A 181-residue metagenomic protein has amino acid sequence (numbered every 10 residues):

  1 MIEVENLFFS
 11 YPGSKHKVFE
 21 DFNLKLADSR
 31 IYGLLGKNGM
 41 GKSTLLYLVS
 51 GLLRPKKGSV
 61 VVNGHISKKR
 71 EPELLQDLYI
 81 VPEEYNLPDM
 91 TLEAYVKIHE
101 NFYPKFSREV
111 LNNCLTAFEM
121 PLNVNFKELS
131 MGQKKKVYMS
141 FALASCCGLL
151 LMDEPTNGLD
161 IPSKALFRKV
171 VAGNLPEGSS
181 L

Functional and structural regions predicted by a protein language model:
M1-V4, F8-D21, D28: A short, flexible loop at the N-terminus of ABC-type nucleotide-binding domains that lies
L35-K37: The feature captures the beta-strand-to-loop junction immediately N-terminal to the Walker
S50: Helix-to-loop junction immediately C-terminal to a conserved catalytic motif
G58-K69, E73-L74: Conserved ABC transporter NBD signature motif
I80-Y138: ABC-family P-loop ATPase nucleotide-binding domains
L150-E154, L159: Catalytic Walker B motif of ABC-type/P-loop ATPase nucleotide-binding domains
K164-E177: Helical segment within the ABC ATPase nucleotide-binding domain
